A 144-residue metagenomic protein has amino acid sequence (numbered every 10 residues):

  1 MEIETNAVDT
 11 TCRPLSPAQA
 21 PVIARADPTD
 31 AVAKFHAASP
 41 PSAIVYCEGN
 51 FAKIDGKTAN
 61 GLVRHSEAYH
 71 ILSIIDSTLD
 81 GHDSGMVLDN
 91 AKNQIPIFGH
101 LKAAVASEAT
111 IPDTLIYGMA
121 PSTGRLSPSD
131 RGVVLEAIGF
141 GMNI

Functional and structural regions predicted by a protein language model:
V22-A68: N-terminal phosphate-binding or glycine-rich loops at protein starts, especially the Walker A/P-loop of NTPases
Y46-N50, S77, G118-P121: Structural motif
K53-I54, L79-G85: Short, charged/polar "capping" segments at the starts of alpha-helices and the immediately preceding loops
A59, R131-V134: Generic hydrophobic/aromatic pocket-lining and core-packing "Φ" positions
H70-T78, N143-I144: Short internal beta-strands
L88-E108, L126-D130: Glycine-rich, highly charged phosphate/nucleotide-binding loops
D113-T114: Structural motif
V134-I144: Beta-strand-loop-alpha-helix segment that lines the small-molecule cofactor/substrate pocket of alpha/beta enzymes
